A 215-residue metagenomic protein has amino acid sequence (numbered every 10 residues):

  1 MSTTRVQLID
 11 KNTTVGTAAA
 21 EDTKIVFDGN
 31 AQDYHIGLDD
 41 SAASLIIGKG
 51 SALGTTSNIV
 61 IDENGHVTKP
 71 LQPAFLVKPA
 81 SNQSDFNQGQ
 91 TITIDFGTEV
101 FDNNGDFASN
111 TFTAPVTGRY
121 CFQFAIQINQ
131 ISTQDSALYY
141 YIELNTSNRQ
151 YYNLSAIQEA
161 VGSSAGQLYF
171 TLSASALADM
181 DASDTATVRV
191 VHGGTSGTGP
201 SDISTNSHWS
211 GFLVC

Functional and structural regions predicted by a protein language model:
M1-S2, T205: Polar low-complexity intrinsically disordered regions
S2-T56, P73, P79-D85, D135-Y139 (+2 more regions): Self-maturation zones of extracellular/virion spikes and adhesins
I36, D62-C215: Extracellular jelly-roll beta-sandwich "head" domains, especially the C-terminal globular C1q domain
